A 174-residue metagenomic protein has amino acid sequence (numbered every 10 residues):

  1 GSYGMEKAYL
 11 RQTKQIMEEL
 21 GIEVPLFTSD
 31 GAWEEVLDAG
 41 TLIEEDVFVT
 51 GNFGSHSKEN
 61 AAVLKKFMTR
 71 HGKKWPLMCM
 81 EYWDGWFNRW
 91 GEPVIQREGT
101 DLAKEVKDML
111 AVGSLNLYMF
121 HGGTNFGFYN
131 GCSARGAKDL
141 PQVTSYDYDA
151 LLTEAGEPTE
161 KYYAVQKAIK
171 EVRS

Functional and structural regions predicted by a protein language model:
G1-L117: Substrate-binding/catalytic cleft of secreted carbohydrate-active enzymes, primarily glycoside hydrolases
E6-K14, G21-E23, K73, M80-W83 (+2 more regions): Carbohydrate-binding surfaces of carbohydrate-active enzymes
